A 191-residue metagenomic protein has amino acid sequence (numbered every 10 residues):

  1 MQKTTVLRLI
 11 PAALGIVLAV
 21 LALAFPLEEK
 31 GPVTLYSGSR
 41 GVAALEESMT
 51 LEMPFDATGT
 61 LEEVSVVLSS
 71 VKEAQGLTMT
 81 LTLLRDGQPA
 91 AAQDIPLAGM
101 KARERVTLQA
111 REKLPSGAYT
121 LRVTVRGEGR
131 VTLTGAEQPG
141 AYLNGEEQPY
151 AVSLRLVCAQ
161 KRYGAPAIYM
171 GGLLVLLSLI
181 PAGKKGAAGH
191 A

Functional and structural regions predicted by a protein language model:
M1-R85, A98-A118, T124-L179: Beta-sheet-rich sandwich/jelly-roll-like modules and their strand-loop junctions
G87-I95: Surface-exposed loop/edge segments in extracytoplasmic proteins
L174-A191: Juxtamembrane interface at the cytosolic side of transmembrane helices
